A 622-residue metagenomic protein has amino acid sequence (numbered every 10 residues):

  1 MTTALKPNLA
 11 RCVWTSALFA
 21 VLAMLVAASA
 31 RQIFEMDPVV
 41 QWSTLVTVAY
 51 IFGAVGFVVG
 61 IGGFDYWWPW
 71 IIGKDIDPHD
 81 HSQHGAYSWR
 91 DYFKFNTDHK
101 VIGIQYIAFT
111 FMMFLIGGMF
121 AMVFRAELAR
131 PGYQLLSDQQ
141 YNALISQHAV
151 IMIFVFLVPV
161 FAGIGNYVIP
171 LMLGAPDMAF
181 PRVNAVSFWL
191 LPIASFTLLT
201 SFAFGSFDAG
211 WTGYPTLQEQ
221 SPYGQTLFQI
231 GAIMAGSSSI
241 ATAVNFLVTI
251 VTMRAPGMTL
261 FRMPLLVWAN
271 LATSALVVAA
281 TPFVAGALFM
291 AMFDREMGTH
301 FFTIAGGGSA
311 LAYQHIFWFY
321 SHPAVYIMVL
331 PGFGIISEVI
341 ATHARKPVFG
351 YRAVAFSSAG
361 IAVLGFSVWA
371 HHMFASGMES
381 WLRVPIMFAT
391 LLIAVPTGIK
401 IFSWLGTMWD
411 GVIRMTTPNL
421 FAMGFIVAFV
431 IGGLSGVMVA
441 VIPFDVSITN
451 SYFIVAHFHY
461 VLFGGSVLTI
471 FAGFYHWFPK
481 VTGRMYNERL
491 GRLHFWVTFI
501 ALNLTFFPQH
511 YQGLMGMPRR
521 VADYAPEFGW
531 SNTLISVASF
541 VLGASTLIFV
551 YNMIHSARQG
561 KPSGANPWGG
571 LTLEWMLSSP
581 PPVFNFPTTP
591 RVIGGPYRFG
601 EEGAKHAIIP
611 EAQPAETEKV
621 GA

Functional and structural regions predicted by a protein language model:
M1-A622: Membrane-embedded and interfacial regions of multi-pass energy-transducing membrane proteins
